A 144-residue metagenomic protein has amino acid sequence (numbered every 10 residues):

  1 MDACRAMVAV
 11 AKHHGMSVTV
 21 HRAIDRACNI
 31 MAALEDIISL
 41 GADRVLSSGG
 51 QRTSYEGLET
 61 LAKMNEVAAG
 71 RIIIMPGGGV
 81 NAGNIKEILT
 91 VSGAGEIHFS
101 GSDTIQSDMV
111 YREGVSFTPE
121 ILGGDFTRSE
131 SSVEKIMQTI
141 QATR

Functional and structural regions predicted by a protein language model:
M1-D2, S17-A27, D43-Y55, M75-G77: Catalytic beta/alpha-barrel core
M1-V10: Glycine/small-residue-rich loop that forms an oxyanion/phosphate-binding "nest" at active or ligand-binding sites
D2-A3, D25-L40, M64-I74, V80-F99 (+1 more regions): Catalytic cores of alpha/beta
D2-A3, N29-A32, R52, E56-E59 (+1 more regions): Alpha-helix N-cap and loop-to-helix initiation/capping positions
A11, I37, T143: Hydrophobic pocket-lining residues that define ligand/cofactor binding sites across diverse proteins
A42-Y55, S92-E113: Glycine-rich phosphate-binding active-site loops on the catalytic face of alpha/beta enzymes
L58-V67, E87-S92, Q106-R144: C-terminal helical cap(s) of enzyme catalytic domains, especially alpha/beta-barrels
